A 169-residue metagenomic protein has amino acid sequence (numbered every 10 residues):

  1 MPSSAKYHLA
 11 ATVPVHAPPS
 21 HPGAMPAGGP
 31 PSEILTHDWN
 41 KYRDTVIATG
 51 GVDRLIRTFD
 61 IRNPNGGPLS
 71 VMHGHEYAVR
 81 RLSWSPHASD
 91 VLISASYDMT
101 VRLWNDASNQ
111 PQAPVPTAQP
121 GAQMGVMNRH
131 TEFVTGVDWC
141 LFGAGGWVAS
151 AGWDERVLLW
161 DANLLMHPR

Functional and structural regions predicted by a protein language model:
M1, G50-D53, S94-D98, S150-D154: Conserved strand-to-loop turn within each blade of WD40 beta-propeller repeats
M1-P2, I56-I61, L82, V101-D106 (+1 more regions): WD40-repeat beta-propellers
S3, N63-N65, S108-Q110, P120-G121 (+1 more regions): Short coil turn/linker residues within repeat-based beta-strand modules
L9-T12, A27, P31-D38, R43-N63 (+1 more regions): Amphipathic alpha-helical interface segments within eukaryotic helical scaffold and small GTPase-regulatory domains
L9-V15, A24-G29, P68-G74, A113-Q119 (+2 more regions): Short C-terminal beta-strands that terminate individual repeats in beta-propeller domains, predominantly WD40 blades
P19-Y42, Y77-W84, E132-C140: Canonical WD40 repeat/beta-propeller blade segments in eukaryotic WD-repeat proteins
R43-A48, R57, P68-S70, A88-I93 (+4 more regions): Structural hallmark of WD40 beta-propellers
D138-R169: Blade-level signature of beta-propeller repeat domains, shared across WD40, Kelch, NHL, RCC1 and BNR/Asp-box propellers
